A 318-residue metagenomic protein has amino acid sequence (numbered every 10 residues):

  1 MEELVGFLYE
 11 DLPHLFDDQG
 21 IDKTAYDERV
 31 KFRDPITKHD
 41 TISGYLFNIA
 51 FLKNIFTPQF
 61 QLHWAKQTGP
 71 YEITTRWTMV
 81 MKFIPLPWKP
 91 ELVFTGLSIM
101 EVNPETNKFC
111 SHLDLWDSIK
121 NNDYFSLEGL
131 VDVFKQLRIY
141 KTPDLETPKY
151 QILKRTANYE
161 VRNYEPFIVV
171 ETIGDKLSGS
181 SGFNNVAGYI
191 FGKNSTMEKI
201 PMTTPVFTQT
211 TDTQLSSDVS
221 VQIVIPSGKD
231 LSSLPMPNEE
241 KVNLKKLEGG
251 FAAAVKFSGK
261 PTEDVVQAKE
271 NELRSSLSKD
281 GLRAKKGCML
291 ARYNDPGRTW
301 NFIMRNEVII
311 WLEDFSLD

Functional and structural regions predicted by a protein language model:
M1-V5: Globin-like tetrapyrrole-binding proteins
G6, E10, Q19-W77: A solvent-exposed, acidic/Ser-Thr-rich amphipathic alpha-helical stretch
L8, D22, T75, S98-V102 (+2 more regions): Structural signal for hydrophobic/aromatic residues that build the beta-strand cores of folded beta-sheet domains
F60-K66, T95-V102, V242: Hydrophobic/aromatic beta-strand elements that line small-molecule binding cavities or substrate pockets in beta-rich
A65-I73, E101-F109, K246-G249, S278-A284: A short, structured loop/turn motif at beta-sheet edges
E72-R76, E105-L115, S216-S220: Short, well-ordered strand-loop elements centered on a beta-strand within folded domains, enriched for acidic residues
V80-R138: A beta-strand edge to alpha-helix "cap/lid" segment located at domain peripheries
Y124, E128, D132-D318: A solvent-exposed interaction/effector surface
